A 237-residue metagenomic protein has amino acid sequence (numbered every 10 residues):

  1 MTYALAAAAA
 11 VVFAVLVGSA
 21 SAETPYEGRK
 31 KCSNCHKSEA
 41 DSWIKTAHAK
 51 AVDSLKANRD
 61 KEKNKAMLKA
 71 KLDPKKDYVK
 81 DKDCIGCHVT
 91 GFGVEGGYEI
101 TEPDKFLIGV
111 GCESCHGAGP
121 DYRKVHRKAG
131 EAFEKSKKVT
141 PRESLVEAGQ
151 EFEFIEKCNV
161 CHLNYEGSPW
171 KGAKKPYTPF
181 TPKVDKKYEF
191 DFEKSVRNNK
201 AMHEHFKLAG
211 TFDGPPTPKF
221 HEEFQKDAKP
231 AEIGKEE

Functional and structural regions predicted by a protein language model:
M1-A22: N-terminal export/membrane-targeting signals
G18-L107, G119-E151, K183-E237: Sequence context of c-type cytochrome heme-c attachment sites
H88, H116, H162: Helix-to-catalytic-loop junction in kinase catalytic cores
V110-E113: Cysteine-rich micro-motifs
D121-R123, E166-P176: Substrate-binding/catalytic groove segments of enzymes that remodel or degrade extracellular structural polymers
V139-T140, S144-W170: Repeat-solenoid scaffold signature
V160, A173-Y188: Aromatic- and glycine-enriched pocket-lining scaffold segments that form the walls of small-molecule binding clefts
